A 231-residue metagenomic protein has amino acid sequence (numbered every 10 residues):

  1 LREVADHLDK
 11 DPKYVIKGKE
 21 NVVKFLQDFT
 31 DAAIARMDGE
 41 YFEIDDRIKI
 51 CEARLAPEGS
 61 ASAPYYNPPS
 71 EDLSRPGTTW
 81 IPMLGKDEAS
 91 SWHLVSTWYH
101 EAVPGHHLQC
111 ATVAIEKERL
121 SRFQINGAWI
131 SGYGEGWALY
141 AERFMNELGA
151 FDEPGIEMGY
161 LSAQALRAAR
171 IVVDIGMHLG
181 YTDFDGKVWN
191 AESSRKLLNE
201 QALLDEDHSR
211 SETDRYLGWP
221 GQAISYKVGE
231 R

Functional and structural regions predicted by a protein language model:
L1-R231: N-terminal maturation segment of proteins
